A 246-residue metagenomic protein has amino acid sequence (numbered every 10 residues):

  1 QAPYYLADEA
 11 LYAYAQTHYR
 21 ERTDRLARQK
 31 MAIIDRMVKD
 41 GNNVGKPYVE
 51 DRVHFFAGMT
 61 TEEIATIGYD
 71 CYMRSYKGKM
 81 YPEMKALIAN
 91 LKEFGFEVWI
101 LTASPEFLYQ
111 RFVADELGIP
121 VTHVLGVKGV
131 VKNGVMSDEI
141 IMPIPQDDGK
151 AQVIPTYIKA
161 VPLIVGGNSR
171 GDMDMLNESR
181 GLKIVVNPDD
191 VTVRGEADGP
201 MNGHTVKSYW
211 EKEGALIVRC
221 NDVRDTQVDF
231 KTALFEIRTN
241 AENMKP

Functional and structural regions predicted by a protein language model:
Q1-L6, L176: Asp-based phosphoryl-transfer active-site loop
Q1-P3, L11, I100: Generic low-polarity alpha-helical segments
Y5-G78, P82: A metal-dependent, Asp-based hydrolase signature
T61-W99, A103-P246: C-terminal cap/substrate-recognition subdomain and adjoining C-terminal extension of metal-dependent phosphatase-like
